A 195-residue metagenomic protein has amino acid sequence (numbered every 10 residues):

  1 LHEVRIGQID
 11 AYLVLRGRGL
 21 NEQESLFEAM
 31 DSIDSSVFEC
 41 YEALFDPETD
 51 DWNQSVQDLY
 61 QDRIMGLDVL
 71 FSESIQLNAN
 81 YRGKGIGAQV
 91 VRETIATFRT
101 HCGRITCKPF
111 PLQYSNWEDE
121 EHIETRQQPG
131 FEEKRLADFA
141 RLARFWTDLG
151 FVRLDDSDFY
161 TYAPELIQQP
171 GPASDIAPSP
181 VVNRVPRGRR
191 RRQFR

Functional and structural regions predicted by a protein language model:
L1-R82, E93-R195: Non-catalytic substrate-recognition and accessory regions of acyl/acetyltransferase enzymes
G85-G87: Glycine-rich phosphate-binding loop
V90: Hydrophobic positions on the alpha1 helix immediately C-terminal to the Walker A/P-loop
